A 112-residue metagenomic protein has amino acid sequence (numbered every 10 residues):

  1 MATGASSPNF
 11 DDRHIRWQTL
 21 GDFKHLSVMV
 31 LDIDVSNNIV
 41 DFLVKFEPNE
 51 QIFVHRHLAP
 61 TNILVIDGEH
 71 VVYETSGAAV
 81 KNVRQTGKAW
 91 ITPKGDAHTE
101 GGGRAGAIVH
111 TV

Functional and structural regions predicted by a protein language model:
M1-N38, K81-V83: A short, N-terminal "cap"/entry segment at the start of jelly-roll beta-barrel domains of the cupin/DSBH fold
V28-V30, D41-K45, N62, K81-V83 (+1 more regions): Conserved hydrophobic/aromatic beta-strand scaffold that supports enzyme active sites
V35, H70, E74-G102: Short acidic-glycine-tyrosine-enriched beta hairpin
V35-N37, L58, R104: A generic beta-sheet turn/junction motif
E47-P48, H57-S76: Glycine- and acidic-residue-biased ligand/ion/polar-headgroup-sensing regions
I52: A short mixed-secondary-structure module that forms the rim of ligand-binding clefts
H55-H57, H98: Histidine-centered divalent metal-coordination motifs
I91, R104-V112: A short hydrophobic beta-strand segment most commonly corresponding to one strand of the jelly-roll/cupin
